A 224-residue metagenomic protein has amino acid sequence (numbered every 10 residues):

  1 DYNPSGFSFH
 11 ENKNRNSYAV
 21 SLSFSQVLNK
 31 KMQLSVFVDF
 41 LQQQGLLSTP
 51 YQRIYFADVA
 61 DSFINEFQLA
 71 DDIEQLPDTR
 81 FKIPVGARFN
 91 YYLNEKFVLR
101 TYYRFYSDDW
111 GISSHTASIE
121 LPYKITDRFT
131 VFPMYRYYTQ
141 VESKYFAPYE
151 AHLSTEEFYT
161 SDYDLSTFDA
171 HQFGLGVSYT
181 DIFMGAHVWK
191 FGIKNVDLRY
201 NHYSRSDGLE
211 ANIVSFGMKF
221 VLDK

Functional and structural regions predicted by a protein language model:
D1-N3, S8, A19, S23 (+5 more regions): Generic detector of bulky aromatic hydrophobic side chains
D1-R53: Solenoidal tandem-repeat scaffolds enriched in leucines and small polar residues
P4, N12, N16, L69-A70 (+3 more regions): General secondary-structure edge motif
V27-K31, N94-K96, T126-R128, I182-M184 (+2 more regions): Outer-membrane beta-barrel channels and translocator barrels
V27-V38, F81-Y92, F97-Y102, N195-N201: Face-selective signature of the C-terminal outer-membrane beta-barrel domain
L41, L47-T79, P84-R88, S107-S118 (+3 more regions): Outer membrane beta-barrel transmembrane domains
M218-K224: Short beta-strand-to-coil "C-cap" segments at the C-terminal boundary of structured domains/repeats, marking
